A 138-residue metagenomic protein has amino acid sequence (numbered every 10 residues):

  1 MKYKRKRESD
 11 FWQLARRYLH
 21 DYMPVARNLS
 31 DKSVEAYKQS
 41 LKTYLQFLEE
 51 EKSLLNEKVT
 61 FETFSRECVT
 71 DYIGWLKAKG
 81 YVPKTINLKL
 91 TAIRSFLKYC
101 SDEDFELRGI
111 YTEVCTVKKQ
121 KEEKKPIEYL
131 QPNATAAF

Functional and structural regions predicted by a protein language model:
K2-K6, R17-K32, K38-K125: N-terminal core-binding DNA-recognition domain of tyrosine recombinases/integrases
F11-W12, A36: Gly/serine-rich nucleotide phosphate-binding loop at the start of the catalytic core of nucleotide/ADP-ribose-handling
R16, L41, Q131-T135: A structural signal for well-ordered alpha-helical scaffolds and beta->alpha junctions
K121-F138: DNA breakage-rejoining catalytic core of tyrosine-based enzymes
